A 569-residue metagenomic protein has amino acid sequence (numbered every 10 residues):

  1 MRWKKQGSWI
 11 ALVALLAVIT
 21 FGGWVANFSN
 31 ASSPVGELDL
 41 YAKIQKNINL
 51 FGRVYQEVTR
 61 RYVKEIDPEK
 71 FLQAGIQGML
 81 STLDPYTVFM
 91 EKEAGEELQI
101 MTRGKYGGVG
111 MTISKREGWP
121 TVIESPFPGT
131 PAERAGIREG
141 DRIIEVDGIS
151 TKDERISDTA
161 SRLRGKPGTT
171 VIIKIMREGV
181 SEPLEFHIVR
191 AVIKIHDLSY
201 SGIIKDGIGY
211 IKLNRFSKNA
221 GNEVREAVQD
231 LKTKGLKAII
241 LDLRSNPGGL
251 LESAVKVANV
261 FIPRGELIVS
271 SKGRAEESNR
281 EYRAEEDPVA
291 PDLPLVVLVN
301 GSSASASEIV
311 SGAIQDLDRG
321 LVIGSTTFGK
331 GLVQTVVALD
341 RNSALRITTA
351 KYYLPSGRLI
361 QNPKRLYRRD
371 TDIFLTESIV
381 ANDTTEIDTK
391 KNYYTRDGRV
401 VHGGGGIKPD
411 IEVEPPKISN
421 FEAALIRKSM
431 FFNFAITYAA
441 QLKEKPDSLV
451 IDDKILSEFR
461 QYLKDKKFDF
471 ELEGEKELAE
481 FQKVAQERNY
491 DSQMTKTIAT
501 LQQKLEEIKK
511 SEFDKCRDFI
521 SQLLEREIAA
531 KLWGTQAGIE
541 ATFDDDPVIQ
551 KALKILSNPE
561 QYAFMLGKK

Functional and structural regions predicted by a protein language model:
M1-W3: N-terminal secretory signal peptides that target proteins for export/translocation
W9-W24: Hydrophobic membrane-insertion alpha-helices, especially the h-region of bacterial N-terminal signal peptides
W24-S33: Hydrophobic single-pass membrane-insertion segments
S32, G36-N47, F51, T59-P68 (+5 more regions): Cleft-lining beta-strand/loop regions that shape enzyme active-site pockets
R53-R61, E65, E69, A74 (+24 more regions): Structured segments of extracytoplasmic/periplasmic soluble domains in secreted or envelope-associated proteins
Y62-I123, T170-R190, K194-Y200, F543-V548 (+2 more regions): Extended, small/polar residue-biased N-terminal targeting/export presequences and adjacent propeptide/linker tracts
A306, D318, S325, G329-Y394: Polar, glycine-rich mid-to-C-terminal structural blocks that act as macromolecule-binding/assembly scaffolds
L359-I360, K364-K569: Conserved functional hotspot residues or short segments at active or partner-binding sites across diverse domains
